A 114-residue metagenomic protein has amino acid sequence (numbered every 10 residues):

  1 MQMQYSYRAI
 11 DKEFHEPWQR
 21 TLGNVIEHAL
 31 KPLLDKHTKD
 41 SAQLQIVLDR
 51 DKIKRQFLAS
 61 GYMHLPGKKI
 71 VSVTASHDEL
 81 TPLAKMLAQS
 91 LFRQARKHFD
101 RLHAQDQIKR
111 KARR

Functional and structural regions predicted by a protein language model:
M1-R114: Polyanion-binding surfaces on beta-sheet-dominated domains and ring/shell assemblies
